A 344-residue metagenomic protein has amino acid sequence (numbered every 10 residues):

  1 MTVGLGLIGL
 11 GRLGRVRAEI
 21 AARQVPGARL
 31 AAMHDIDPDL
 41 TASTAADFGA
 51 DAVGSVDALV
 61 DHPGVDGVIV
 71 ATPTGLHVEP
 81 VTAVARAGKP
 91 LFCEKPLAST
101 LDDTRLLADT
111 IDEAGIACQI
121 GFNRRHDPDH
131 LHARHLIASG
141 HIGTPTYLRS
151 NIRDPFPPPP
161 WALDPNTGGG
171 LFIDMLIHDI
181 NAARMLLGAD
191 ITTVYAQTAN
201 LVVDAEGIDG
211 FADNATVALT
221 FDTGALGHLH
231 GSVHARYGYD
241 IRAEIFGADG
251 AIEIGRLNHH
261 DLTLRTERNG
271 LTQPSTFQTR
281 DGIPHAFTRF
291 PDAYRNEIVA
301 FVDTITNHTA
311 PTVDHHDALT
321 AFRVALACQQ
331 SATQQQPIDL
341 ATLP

Functional and structural regions predicted by a protein language model:
M1, G67-V70, D222, A300-P344: C-terminal helix-rich "cap/oligomerization" subdomain common to oxidoreductases
M1-F48: N-terminal Rossmann-like dinucleotide-binding module
F48-T110, A293: Beta-loop-alpha module in the N-terminal Rossmann-like domain of NAD(P)-dependent dehydrogenases, especially those
G54, V70, F92-C93, C118-I120 (+3 more regions): Hydrophobic residues in well-ordered beta-strands that form the structural core
L106-R124, G143-S150: Rossmann-fold dehydrogenase core element
N123, T216, A243-H316, I338 (+1 more regions): C-terminal glycine/acidic-rich active-site capping loop/insertion
R124-D209, Q335: Predominantly a Rossmann-like dinucleotide-binding segment in NAD(P)-dependent oxidoreductases
N181-D261, R295-H308: Contiguous beta-strand/loop segments that form the cofactor/metal-binding neighborhood of enzyme cores
